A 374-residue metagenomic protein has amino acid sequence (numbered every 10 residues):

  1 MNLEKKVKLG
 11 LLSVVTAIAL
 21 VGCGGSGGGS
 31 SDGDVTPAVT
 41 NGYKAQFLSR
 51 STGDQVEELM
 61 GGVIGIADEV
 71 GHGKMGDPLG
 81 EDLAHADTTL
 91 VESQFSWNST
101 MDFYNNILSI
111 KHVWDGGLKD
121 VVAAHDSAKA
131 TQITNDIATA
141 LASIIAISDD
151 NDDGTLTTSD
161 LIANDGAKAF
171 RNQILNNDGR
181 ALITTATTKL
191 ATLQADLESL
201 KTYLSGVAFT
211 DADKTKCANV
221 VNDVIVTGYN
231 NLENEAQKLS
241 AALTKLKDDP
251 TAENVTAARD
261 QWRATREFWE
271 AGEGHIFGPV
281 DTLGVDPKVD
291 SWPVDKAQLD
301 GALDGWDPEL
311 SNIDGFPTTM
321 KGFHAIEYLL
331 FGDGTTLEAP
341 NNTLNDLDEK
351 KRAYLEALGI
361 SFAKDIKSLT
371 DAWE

Functional and structural regions predicted by a protein language model:
M1-E4, A167: General helical secondary-structure elements
L3, L9-P37, L204: Bacterial Sec-dependent N-terminal signal peptides
E4-K5, A252: Juxtamembrane/transmembrane-helix boundary motifs in multi-pass membrane proteins
S30-E374: Mature extracytoplasmic or organellar-lumen-exposed domains after removal of signal/transit peptides
